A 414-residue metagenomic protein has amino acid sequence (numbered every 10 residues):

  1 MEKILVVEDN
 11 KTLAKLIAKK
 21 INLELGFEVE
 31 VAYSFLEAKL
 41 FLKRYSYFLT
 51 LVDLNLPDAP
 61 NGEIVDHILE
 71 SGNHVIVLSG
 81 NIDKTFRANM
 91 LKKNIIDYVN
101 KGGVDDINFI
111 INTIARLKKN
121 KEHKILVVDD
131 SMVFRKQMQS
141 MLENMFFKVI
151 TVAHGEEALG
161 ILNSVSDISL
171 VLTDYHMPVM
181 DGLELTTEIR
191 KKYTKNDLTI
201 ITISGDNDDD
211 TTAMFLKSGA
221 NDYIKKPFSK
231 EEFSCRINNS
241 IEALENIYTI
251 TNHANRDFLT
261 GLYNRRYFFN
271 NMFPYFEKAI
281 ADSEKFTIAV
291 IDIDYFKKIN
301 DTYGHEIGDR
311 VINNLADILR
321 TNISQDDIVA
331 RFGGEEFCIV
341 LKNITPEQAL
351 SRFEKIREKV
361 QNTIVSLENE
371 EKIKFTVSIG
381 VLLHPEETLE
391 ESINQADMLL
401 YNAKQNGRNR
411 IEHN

Functional and structural regions predicted by a protein language model:
T251-N252, R265-K285, A316-S324, K342: Short regulatory alpha-helical coupling segments that immediately precede and/or link into cyclic nucleotide signaling
T251-N270, I291-H305, N313: Conserved nucleotide-binding and Mg2+-coordinating catalytic segments in signaling enzymes
N271-Y303, L319, A330, A349: Active-site-proximal structural segments of metal-dependent nucleotidyl cyclase/transferase enzymes
F296, L315, V329-F332, F337 (+2 more regions): Hydrophobic framework residues that shape the active-site pocket of cyclic nucleotide turnover catalytic cores
I307-I328, E336: Active-site-proximal alpha-helical element of nucleotidyl cyclase-like catalytic domains and analogous helices
L350, L382-H413: Catalytic-core segments of nucleotide cyclases and related cyclic-nucleotide turnover enzymes
